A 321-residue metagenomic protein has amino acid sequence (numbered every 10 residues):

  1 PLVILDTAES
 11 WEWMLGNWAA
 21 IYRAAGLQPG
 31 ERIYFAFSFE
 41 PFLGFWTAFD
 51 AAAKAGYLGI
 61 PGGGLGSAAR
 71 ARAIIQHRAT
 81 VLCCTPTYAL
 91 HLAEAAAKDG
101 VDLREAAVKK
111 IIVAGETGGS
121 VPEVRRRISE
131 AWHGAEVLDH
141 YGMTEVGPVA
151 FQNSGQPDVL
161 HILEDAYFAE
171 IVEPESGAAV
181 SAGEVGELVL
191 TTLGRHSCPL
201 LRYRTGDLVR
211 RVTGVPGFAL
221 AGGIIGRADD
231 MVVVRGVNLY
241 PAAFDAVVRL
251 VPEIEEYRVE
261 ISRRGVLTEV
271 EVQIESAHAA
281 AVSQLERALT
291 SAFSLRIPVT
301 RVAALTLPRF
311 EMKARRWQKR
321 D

Functional and structural regions predicted by a protein language model:
P1-L2, P41-G44, H91: Short active-site-adjacent helix-start/loop capping segments
P1-W13: Conserved AMP-binding A3 loop
S10-N17, E40-G44, G62-G66: Short secondary-structure boundary/capping elements
M14-R32, G66-A79: Conserved ATP-dependent adenylate/AMP-binding module captured primarily in the ANL superfamily
A19-G59: Conserved AMP-binding loop of ANL adenylate-forming enzymes
A55-D321: Active-site glycine/GP-rich loop and adjacent strand/helix microenvironment that borders small-molecule binding pockets
